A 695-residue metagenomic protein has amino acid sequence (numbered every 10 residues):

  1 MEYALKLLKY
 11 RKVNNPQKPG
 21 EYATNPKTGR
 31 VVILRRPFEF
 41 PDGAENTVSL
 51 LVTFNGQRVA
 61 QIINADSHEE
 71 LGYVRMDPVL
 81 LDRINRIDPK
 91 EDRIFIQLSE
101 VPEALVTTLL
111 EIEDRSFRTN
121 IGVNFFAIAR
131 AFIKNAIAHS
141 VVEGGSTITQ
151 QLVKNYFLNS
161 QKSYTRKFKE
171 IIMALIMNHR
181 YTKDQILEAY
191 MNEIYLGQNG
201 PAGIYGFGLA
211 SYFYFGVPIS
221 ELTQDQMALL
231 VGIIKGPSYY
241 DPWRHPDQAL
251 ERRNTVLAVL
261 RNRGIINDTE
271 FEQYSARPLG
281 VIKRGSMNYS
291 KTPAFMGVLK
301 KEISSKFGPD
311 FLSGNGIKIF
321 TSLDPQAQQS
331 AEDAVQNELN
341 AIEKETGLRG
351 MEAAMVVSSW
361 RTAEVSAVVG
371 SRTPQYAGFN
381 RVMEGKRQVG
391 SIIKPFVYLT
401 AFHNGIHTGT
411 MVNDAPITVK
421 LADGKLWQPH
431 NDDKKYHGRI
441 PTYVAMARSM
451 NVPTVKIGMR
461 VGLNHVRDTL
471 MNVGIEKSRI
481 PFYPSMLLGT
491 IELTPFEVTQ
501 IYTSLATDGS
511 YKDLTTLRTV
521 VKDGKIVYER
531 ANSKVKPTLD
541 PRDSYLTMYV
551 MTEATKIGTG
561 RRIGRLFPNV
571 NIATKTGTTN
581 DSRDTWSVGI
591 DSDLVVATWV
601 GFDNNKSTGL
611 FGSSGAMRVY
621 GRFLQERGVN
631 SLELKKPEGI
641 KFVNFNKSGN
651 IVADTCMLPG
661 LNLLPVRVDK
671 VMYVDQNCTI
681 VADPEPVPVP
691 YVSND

Functional and structural regions predicted by a protein language model:
M1-K344, E364-V365, A415, K456 (+1 more regions): Juxtamembrane regions of bacterial inner-membrane/periplasmic proteins, predominantly the peptidoglycan biogenesis
L5, L109, L152, I186 (+11 more regions): Conserved structural-core and active-site-/substrate-pathway-adjacent residues in large, well-folded domains of enzymes
Y10-R11, V101-A104, E113-N124, I137-V142 (+16 more regions): Bacterial peptidoglycan biogenesis and beta-lactam-recognition machinery
R93-E100, E170, A174, N178 (+11 more regions): Active-site loop and adjoining helix of the penicillin-binding protein/serine DD-peptidase-beta-lactamase fold
T108, A127, L229, T255 (+3 more regions): Short amphipathic alpha-helical face segments that pack within enzyme cores and frequently flank/anchor catalytic
K134-K162, V217-S220, G285-K291, I406-V466 (+2 more regions): Conserved catalytic neighborhood of penicillin-recognizing serine enzymes
T321-T346, M355-S359, V368-G370, P374-N380 (+5 more regions): A penicillin-recognizing enzyme superfamily signal
V689-S693: C-terminal functional modules
